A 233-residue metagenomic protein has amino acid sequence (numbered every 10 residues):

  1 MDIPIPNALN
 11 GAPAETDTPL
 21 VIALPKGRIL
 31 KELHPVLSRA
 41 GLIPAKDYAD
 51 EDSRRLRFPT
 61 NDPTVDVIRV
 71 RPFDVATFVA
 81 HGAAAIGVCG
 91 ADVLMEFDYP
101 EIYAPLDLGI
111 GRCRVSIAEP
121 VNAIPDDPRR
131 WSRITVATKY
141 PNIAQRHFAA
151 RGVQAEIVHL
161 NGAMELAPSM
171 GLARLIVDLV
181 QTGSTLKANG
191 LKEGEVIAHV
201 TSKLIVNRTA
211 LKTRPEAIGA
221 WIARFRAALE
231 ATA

Functional and structural regions predicted by a protein language model:
M1-A233: Domain-level signature for soluble enzymes in the chorismate/prephenate branch of the shikimate pathway
